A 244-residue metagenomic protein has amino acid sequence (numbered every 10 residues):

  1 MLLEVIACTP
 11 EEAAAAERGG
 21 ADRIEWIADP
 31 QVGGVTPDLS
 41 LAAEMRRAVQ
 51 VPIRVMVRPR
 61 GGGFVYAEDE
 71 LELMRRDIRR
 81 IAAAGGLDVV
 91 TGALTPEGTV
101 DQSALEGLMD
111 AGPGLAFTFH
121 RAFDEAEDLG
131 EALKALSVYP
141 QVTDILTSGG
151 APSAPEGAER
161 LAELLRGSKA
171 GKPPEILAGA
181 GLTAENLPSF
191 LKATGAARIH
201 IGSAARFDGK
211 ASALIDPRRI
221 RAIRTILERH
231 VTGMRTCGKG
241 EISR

Functional and structural regions predicted by a protein language model:
M1-D22, D29-V32: N-terminal pre-domain/capping segments
L3-A7, I24-W26, I53-V57, V89-T91 (+4 more regions): Hydrophobic faces of well-ordered beta-strands that scaffold small-molecule active sites in alpha/beta enzyme cores
P10-E12, R23, A42-A104: Active-site beta->alpha loop and helix N-cap motifs at the rims of alpha/beta catalytic domains
E11, P30-Q50, D69, A93-P113 (+4 more regions): Active-site-adjacent beta->alpha loops and helix N-cap segments on the catalytic face of soluble alpha/beta enzymes
E11-A15, V65-D77, D124-P140, L164 (+3 more regions): Catalytic cores of alpha/beta
E17-R18, A42-R54, R79-A84, G107-G112 (+2 more regions): Acidic (Asp/Glu)-rich catalytic clusters
E25-V35, R80, A84-P96, P140-A154 (+1 more regions): Glycine-rich phosphate-binding active-site loops on the catalytic face of alpha/beta enzymes
G61, L165-R244: C-terminal alpha-helical cap/extension of soluble enzyme domains
